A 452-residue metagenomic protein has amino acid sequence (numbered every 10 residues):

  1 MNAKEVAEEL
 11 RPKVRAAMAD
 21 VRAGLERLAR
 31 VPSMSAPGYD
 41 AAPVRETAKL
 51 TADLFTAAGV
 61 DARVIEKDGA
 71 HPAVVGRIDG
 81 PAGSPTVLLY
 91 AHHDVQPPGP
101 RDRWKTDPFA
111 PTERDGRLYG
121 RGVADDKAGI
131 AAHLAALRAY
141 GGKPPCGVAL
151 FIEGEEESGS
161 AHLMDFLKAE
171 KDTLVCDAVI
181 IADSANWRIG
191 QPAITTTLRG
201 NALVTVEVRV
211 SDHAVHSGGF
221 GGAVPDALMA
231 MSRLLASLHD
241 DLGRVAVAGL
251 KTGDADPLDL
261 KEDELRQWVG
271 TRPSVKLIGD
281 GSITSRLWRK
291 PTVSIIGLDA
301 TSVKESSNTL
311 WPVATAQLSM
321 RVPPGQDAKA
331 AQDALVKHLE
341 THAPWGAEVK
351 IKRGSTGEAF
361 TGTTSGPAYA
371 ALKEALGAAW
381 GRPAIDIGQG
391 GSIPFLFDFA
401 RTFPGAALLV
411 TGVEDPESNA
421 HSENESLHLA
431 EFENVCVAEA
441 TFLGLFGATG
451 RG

Functional and structural regions predicted by a protein language model:
N2-R101, V313, Q317, A330: N-terminal helical capping/dimerization or prosegment-like subdomains of hydrolases acting on amide or phosphate bonds
S84-I152, A430, N434: Active-site metal-coordination/substrate-binding segment of hydrolases, especially metallo-dependent peptidases
H93-V95, F151-G159, A182-W187, V210-D212 (+2 more regions): Acidic, glycine-rich active-site loops and adjacent beta-strand->loop/helix elements that engage anionic groups
G122-T197, G450-G452: Acidic/histidine-rich catalytic neighborhood of metal-dependent amide-processing enzymes
T196, S217-L298, Q326-E348: Acidic-enriched catalytic cores of C-N bond-cleaving enzymes acting on peptides and small amides
T197, A223-V224, E305-P312: Short, solvent-exposed beta-strand/turn "edge" segments of beta-rich domains on protein surfaces
E207-R209, M231, L298, L310-A314 (+2 more regions): Zn-dependent metallopeptidase/amidohydrolase metal-coordination segment
M320-P324, K350-S365, Q389: A short beta-alpha structural unit
